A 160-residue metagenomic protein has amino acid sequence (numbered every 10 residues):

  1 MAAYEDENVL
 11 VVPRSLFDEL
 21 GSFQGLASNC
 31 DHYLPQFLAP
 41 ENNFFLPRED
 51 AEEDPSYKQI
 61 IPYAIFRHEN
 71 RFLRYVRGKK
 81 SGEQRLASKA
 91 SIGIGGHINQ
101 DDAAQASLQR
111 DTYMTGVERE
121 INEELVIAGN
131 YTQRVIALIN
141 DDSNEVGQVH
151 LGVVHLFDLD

Functional and structural regions predicted by a protein language model:
A2-A39: Extreme N-terminus nucleophile/cap motif
A2-N8, V12-R14, E49-D50, K79-S81 (+3 more regions): Active-site segment of metal-dependent pyrophosphate-handling enzymes, primarily the Nudix hydrolase catalytic core
G21, A27, E41, R48-E49 (+4 more regions): Solvent-exposed, flexible loop/coil residues
S22, R74, E145: Short acidic, gly/pro-rich beta-turn/loop elements at beta-sheet edges and active-site/ligand-binding grooves
Q24-R71, R77-E83: Acidic, metal-coordinating catalytic segment for phosphate/diphosphate chemistry, firing primarily on the Nudix
S56, L86-S88, G147-V149: A generic structural micro-feature
I60-P62, Y113, V153: Residue-level detector of short, conserved catalytic/binding motifs and their immediate flanks
R71-E123: Conserved Nudix-box catalytic region and its N-terminal flanking loop in Nudix hydrolases and closely related
